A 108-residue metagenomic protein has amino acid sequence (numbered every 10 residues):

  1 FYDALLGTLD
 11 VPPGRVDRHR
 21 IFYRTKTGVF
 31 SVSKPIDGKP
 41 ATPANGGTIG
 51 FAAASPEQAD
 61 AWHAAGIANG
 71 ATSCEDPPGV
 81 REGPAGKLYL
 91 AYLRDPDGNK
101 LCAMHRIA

Functional and structural regions predicted by a protein language model:
F1-F30: Core segments of cupin and vicinal oxygen chelate
Y23-T27, L93-P96, R106: Active-site beta-strand termini and strand-to-loop segments that position acidic
S31-P35: Conserved, structured core segments of small domains
G38-T42: Short, charge-rich, low-complexity interaction segments located in flexible loops at or near secondary-structure
A44-T48: Short, solvent-exposed beta-strand edge segments and adjacent coil->beta transition regions
G50-D97: Vicinal oxygen chelate
E82-G83, R106-A108: A short acidic/small-residue loop/turn micro-motif
